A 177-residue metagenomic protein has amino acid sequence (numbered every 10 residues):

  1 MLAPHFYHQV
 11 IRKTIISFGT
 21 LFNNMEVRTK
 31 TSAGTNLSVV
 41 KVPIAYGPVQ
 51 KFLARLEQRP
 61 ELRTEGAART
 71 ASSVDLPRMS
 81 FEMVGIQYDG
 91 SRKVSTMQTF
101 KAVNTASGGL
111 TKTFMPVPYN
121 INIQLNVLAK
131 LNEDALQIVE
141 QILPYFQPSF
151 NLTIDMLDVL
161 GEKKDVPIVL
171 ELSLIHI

Functional and structural regions predicted by a protein language model:
M1-Q98: Small/polar-rich, solvent-exposed N-terminal microdomains that initiate assembly or binding
M1-T31, G90, K101-E162: Charged, amphipathic alpha-helical segments and their flanking helix caps
E82, N126, V169-E171: Residues in well-ordered beta-strands of folded domains
V159-S173: Short, structured protein-protein interaction patches enriched in aromatics and acidic/basic residues, typified by
I175-I177: Conserved small/polar residues in nucleotide/adenosyl-binding loops
